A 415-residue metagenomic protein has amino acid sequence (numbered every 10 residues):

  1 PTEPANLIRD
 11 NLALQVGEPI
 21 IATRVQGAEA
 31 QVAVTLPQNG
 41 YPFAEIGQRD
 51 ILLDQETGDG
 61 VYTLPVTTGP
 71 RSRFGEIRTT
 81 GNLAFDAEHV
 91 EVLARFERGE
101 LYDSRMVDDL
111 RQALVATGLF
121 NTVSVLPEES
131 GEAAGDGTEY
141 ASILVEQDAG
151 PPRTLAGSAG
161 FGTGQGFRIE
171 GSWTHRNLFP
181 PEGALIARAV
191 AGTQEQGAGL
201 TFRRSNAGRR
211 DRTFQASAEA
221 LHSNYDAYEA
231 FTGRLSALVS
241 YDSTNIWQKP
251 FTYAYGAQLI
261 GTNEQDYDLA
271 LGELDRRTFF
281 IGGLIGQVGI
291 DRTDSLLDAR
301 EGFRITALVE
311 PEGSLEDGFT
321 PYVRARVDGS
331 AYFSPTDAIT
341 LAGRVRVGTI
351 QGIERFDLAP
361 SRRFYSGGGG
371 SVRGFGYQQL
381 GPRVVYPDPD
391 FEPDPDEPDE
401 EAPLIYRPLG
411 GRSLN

Functional and structural regions predicted by a protein language model:
P1-T163, S172, I186-N206, A230 (+2 more regions): Periplasmic polypeptide-binding modules associated with outer-membrane biogenesis and secretion
I21-T23, N39, I51, S158-G160 (+6 more regions): Outer-membrane beta-barrel domain signature
A94, R153-T163, I169-G171, H175-G192 (+4 more regions): Transmembrane beta-strand segments that form the barrel wall of outer-membrane beta-barrel proteins
A116, T154, G256-N415: C-terminal outer-membrane beta-barrel translocator/porin domains of Gram-negative envelope proteins and their
E139-A141, P151-L155, F167, P181-L185 (+8 more regions): Outer-envelope beta-barrel architecture signal
A149-P151, N177-F179, N206-G208, S243-W247 (+2 more regions): Outer-membrane beta-barrel strand-turn architecture
G171-H175, L200-R204, L235-Y241, L284-I290 (+2 more regions): Residues on the lipid-exposed face of transmembrane beta-strands in outer-membrane beta-barrel proteins
A198-T278, L284-G286: Transmembrane beta-barrel wall of Gram-negative outer-membrane proteins
